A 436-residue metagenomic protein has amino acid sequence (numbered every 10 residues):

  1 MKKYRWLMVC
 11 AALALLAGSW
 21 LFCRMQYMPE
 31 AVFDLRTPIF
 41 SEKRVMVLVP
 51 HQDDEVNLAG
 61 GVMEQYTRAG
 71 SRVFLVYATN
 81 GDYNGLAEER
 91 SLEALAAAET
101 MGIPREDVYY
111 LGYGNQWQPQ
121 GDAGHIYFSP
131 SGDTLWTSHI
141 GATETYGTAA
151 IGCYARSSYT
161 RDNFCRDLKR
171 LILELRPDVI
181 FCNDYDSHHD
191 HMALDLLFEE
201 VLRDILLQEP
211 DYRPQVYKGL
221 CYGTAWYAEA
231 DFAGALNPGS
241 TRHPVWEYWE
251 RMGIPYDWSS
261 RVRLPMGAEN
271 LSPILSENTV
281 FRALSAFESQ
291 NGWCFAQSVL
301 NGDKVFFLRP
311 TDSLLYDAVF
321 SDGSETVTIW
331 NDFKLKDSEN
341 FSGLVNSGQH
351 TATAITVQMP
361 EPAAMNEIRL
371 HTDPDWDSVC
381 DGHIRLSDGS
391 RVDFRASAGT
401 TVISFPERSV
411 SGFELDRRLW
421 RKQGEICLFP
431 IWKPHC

Functional and structural regions predicted by a protein language model:
R5-L196, E200-P210: Active-site beta-strand->loop->alpha-helix modules in alpha/beta enzyme cores, enriched in Gly/His/Asp(Glu)
L7-R24, A31-L35, E99-M101, R105 (+6 more regions): The feature marks non-catalytic terminal segments
N80, G112-N115, D184, E367-T372 (+3 more regions): Residues that line or immediately flank small-molecule/substrate-binding pockets and catalytic motifs
N84-G85, W226-Y227, W376-S378: Short, charged/polar "capping" segments at the starts of alpha-helices and the immediately preceding loops
V262-P273, V357, V392-F394, T401-R408: Generic detection of short hydrophobic beta-strand segments and adjacent strand-loop junctions
L308-M365, H371-G382, K433-H435: Disordered, acidic Ser/Thr/Pro-rich linker "stalks" and the adjacent N-terminal cap of the next globular domain
T351, T372-C436: Trp- and acidic/polar-enriched beta-sheet ligand-binding modules for extracellular glycan and matrix recognition
